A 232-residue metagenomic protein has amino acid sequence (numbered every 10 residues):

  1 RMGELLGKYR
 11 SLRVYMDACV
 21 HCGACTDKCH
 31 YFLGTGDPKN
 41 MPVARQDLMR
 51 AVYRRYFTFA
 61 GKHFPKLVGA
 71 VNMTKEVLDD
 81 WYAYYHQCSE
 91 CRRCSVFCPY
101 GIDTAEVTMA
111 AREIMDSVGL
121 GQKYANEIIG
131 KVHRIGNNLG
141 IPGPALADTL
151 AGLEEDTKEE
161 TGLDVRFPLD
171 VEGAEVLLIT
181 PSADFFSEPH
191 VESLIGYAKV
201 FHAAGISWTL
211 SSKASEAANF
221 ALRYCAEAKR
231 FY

Functional and structural regions predicted by a protein language model:
L6-R13, Q46, R50-Y232: Iron-sulfur-cluster electron-transfer modules
V20: Structured mid-domain segments that build the active-site/substrate or prosthetic-cofactor binding neighborhood
G23: Residues that scaffold, gate, or flank divalent-cation-dependent active/transport sites
T26, L33-G36, S95, I102: Cys/His-rich microdomains that often coordinate metals
H30-F32, K39-M41, E188-E192: Short, glycine/acidic-enriched capping/hinge loops at junctions between secondary-structure elements
G34-A51: N-terminal cofactor/phosphate-binding cores enriched in small/glycine residues, especially glycine-rich loops such as
